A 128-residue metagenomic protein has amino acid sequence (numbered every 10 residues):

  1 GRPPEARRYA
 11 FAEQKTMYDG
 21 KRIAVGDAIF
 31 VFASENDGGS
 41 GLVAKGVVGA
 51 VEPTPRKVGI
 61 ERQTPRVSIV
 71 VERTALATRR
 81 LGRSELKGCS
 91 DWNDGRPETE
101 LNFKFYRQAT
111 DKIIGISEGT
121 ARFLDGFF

Functional and structural regions predicted by a protein language model:
G1-V25, N36-D37, G115-F128: Compositionally biased, charged N-terminal/linker segments
Q14, S34-N36, V47-V51: Histidine- and/or cysteine-centered catalytic micro-motif in compact active-site loops
G41, V47-I114, E118: Aromatic- and Lys/Arg-enriched surface recognition patch
